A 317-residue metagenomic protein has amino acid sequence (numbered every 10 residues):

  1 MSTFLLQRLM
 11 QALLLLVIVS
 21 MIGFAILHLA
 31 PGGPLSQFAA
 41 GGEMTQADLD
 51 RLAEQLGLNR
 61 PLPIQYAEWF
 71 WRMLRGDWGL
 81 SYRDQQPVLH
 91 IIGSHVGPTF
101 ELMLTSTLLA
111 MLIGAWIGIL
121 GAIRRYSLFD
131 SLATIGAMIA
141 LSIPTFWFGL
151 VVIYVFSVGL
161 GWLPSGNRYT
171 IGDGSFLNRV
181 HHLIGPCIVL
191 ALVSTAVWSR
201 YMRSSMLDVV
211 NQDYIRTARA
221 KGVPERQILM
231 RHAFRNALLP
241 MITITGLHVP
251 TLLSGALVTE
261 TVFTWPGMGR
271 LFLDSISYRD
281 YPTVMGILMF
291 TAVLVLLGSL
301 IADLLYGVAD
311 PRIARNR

Functional and structural regions predicted by a protein language model:
S2-T3, L16, V96-F129, T145 (+1 more regions): Alpha-helical transmembrane segments of integral membrane proteins, especially multi-pass inner/plasma-membrane
L6-A12: N-terminal signal-anchor/signal peptide hydrophobic helix marking the start of the first transmembrane segment
A12, S20, G42-E43, M111 (+5 more regions): Residue-level recognition of pore/gate-forming positions within transmembrane alpha-helices of multi-pass
L16-A67, L160-R179: Hydrophobic alpha-helical transmembrane segments of membrane transport/permease proteins and related membrane-embedded
I22-L29, W71, I135-G166, V189-T195: Membrane-water interface segments at the C-terminal ends of transmembrane alpha-helices in multi-pass inner-membrane
A39, E43, G57, A140 (+3 more regions): Short amphipathic alpha-helical segments with heptad-repeat character
E43-G76, I215, F263-D274: Short hydrophobic, aromatic-rich alpha-helical segments embedded in or entering the lipid bilayer of multi-pass
N59-A115: An internal, D/E-rich "acidic patch" concept
